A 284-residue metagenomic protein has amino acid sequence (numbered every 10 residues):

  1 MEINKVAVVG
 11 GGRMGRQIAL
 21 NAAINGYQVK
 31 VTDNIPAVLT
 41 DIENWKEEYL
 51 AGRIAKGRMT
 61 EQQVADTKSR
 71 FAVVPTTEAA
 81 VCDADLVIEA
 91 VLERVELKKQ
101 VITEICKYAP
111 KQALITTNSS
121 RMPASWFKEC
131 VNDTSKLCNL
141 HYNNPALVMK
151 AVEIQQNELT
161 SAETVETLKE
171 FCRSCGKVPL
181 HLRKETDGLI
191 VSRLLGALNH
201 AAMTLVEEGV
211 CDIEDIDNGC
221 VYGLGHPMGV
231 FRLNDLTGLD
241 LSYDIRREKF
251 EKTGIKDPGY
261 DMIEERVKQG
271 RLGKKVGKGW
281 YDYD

Functional and structural regions predicted by a protein language model:
M1-G52, K56: NAD(P)+-binding Rossmann beta1-loop-alpha1 motif at the extreme N-terminus of oxidoreductases
E2-N4, N25-K30, A162-E166, R173-R183 (+3 more regions): NAD(P)-dependent Rossmann-like dehydrogenase/reductase catalytic/cofactor-binding core
G15-Q17, E96-K98, M122-A124: Short glycine/serine/threonine-rich phosphate/pyrophosphate-binding segments that cradle anionic phosphate groups
A37, D41, I54-L114: Rossmann-like NAD(P)-binding element
E47, S174, V191, L195-N199: Structural/interface elements that position substrates and couple domains in central-metabolism enzymes
L114-R183: Rossmann-fold dinucleotide-binding core
K184-R193, R232: A short glycine-threonine-serine/GTX helix/turn-capping micro-motif
